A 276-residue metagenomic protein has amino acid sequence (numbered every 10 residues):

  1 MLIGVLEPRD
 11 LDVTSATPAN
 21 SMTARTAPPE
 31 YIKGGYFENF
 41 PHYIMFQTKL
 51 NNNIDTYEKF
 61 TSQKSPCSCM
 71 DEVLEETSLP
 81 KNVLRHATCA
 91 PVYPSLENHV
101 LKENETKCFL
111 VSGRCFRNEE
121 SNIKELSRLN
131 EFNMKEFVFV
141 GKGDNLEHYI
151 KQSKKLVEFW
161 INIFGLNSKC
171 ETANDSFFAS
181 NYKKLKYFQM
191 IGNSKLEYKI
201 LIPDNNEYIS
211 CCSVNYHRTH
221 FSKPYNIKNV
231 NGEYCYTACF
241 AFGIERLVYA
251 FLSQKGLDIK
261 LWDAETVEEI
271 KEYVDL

Functional and structural regions predicted by a protein language model:
M1-L276: TRNA-recognition modules of translation machinery and tRNA-sensing kinases, especially anticodon-binding
